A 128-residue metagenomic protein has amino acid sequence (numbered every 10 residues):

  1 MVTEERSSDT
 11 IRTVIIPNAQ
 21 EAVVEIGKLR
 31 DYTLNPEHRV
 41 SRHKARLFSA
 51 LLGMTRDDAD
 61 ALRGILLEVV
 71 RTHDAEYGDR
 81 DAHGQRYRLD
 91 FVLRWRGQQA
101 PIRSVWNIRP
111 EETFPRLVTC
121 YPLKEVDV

Functional and structural regions predicted by a protein language model:
M1-V2, G97: N-terminal leader/assembly segments
V2-L89: Compact soluble domain cores
D79-V128: Short, compact, well-ordered microdomains
